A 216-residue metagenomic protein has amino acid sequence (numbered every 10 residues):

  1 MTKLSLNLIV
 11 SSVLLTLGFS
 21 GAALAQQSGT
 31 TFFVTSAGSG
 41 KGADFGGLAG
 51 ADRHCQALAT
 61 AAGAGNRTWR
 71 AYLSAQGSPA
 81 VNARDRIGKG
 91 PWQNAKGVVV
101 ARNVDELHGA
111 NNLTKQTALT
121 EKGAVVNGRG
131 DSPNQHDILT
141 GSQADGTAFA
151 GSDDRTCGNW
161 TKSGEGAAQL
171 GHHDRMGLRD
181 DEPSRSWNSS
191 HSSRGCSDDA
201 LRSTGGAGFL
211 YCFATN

Functional and structural regions predicted by a protein language model:
M1-S11: Bacterial N-terminal signal peptides that target proteins for export
G18-S20: N-terminal signal peptide c-region/cleavage motif recognized by signal peptidases
L24-N216: Secreted/extracellular ectodomain signature
